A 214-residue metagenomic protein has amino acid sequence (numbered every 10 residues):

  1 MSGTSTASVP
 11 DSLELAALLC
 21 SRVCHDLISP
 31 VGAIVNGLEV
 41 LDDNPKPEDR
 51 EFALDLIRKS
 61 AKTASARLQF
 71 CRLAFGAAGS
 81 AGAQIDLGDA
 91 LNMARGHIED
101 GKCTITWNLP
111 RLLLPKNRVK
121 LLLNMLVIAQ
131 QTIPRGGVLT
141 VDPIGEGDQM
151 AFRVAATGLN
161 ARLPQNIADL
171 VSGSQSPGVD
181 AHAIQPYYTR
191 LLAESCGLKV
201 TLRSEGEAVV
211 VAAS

Functional and structural regions predicted by a protein language model:
M1-V9: Cytosolic coiled-coil signaling helices that couple upstream sensory modules
S8-L18, K102-I128, P134, Q175-G178: Conserved short strand/loop->alpha-helix "switch" segment adjacent to the catalytic nucleotide/phosphoryl-transfer site
A17-G37, D42-N44, N117-G145, Q185-S195: Conserved ATP-binding N-box helix of the HATPase_c
L41-A53: Conserved catalytic segment of histidine kinase HATPase_c domains, centered on the N-box/ATP-lid region
R50-T104: Conserved DHp (HisKA) dimerization/phosphotransfer helix of two-component histidine kinases, i.e., the long coiled-coil
E146-P186, S214: Glycine-rich/acidic phosphate-handling loop/turn and adjacent ATP-lid/helix of nucleotide-binding kinase/ATPase domains
G197-S204: Glycine-rich ATP-binding loops of the HATPase_c
E205-A212: Glycine-rich nucleotide-binding loop
